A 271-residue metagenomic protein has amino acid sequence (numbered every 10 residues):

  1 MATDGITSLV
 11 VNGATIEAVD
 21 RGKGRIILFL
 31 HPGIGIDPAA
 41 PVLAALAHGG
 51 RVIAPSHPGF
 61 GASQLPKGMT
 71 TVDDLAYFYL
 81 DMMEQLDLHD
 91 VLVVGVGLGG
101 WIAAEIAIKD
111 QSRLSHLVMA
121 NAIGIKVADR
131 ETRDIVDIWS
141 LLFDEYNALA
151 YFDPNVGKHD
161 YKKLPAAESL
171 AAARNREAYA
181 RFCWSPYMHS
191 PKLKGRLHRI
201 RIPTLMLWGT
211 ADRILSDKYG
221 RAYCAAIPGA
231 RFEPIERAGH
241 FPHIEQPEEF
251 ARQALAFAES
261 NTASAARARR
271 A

Functional and structural regions predicted by a protein language model:
A2-T3, A166-G195, R199: Hydrophobic, aromatic-rich cap/lid helix
N12-Q64: Conserved HGGG/HGGXW glycine-rich cap/lid loop of the alpha/beta-hydrolase fold
V42, L193, I202, S216-A225: Short alpha-helix in the alpha/beta-hydrolase fold that links the catalytic acid
I53-V94, R252: Active-site loop/oxyanion-hole signature of alpha/beta-hydrolase fold enzymes
W101-K109, L114-E145: Flexible "cap/lid" loop of the alpha/beta hydrolase fold
I200, M206-W208: Short beta-strand/loop motif that positions the catalytic acidic residue of the alpha/beta-hydrolase fold
A211-L215: Acidic catalytic loop of the alpha/beta-hydrolase fold
A238-A251: Catalytic histidine-centered segment of alpha/beta-hydrolase-like enzymes
